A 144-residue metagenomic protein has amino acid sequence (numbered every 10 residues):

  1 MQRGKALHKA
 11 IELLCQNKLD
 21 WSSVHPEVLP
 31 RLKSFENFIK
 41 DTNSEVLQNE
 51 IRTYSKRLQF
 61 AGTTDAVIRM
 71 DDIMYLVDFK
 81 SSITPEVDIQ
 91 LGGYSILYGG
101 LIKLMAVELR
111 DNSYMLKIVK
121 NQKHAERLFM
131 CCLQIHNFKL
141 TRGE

Functional and structural regions predicted by a protein language model:
M1-A61: Metal-dependent nuclease catalytic cores that hydrolyze phosphodiester bonds in DNA/RNA, characterized by
P26, I51-G143: Nucleic-acid nuclease catalytic cores
